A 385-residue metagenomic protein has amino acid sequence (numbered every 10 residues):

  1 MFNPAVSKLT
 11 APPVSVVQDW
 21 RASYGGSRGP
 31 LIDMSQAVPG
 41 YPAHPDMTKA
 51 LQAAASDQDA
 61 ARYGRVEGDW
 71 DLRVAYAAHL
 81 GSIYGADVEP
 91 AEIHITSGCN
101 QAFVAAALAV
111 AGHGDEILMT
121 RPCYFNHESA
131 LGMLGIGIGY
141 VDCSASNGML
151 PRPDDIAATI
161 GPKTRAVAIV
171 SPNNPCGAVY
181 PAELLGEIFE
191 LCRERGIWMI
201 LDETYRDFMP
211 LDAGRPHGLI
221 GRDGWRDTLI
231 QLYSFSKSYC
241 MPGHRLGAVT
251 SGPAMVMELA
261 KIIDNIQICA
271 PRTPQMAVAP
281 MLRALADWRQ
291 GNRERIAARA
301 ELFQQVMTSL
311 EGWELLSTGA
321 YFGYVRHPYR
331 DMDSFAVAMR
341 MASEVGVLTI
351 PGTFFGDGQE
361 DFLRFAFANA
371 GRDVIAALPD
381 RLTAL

Functional and structural regions predicted by a protein language model:
F2-G98, A105, L282-A284, L348: N-terminal small-domain helix-loop-helix segment of the aminotransferase-like
Y24, L134, E194-R195, V345: Helix C-cap/helix->beta junction micro-motif
A78, A157-A158, R340-T349, F355-L385: PLP-dependent enzyme catalytic core of the Aspartate aminotransferase-like
L108-I169, E190: PLP-dependent aminotransferase-like
D115, I136, E194-I197, W225-D227: A short helix->loop->beta-strand "cap" motif at the edges of active sites that frequently abuts
S144-G214: Active-site phosphate-binding strand-loop segment of PLP-dependent enzymes
W225-A297, E301-Q304: Conserved core segment of the aminotransferase class I/II
A279, R295-Q304, E314-H327, Q359: Conserved glycine-rich beta-strand-loop-beta hairpin in the small C-terminal domain of fold type I
